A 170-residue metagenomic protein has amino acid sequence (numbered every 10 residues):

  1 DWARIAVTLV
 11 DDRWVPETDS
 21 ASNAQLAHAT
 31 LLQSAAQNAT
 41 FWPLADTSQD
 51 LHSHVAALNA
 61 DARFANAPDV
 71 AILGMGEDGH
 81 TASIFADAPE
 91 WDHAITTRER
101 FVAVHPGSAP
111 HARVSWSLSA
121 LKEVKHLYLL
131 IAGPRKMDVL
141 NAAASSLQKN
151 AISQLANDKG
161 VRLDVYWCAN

Functional and structural regions predicted by a protein language model:
D1-A6, A35, H93-A94, S119-V124 (+1 more regions): Short, conserved loop/helix-junction motifs that constitute active-site signature segments in enzyme catalytic cores
W2-I72: Ligand-binding beta-strand-loop-alpha-helix segment within the catalytic cores of soluble metabolic enzymes
L9, P43-A45, A103, L129 (+1 more regions): Structural signal for conserved beta-strand scaffold positions within catalytic alpha/beta enzyme cores
D12, M75-G79, N170: Glycine-rich beta-alpha junction loops
S53-V55, A82-D87, V139-A143: A short secondary-structure junction signal
L73, E77-S119: Class I SAM-dependent methyltransferase SAM-binding "motif I" and its flanking Rossmann-like core
E123-N170: ATP/nucleoside-binding phosphotransfer catalytic cores, i.e., glycine-rich phosphate-binding loops
